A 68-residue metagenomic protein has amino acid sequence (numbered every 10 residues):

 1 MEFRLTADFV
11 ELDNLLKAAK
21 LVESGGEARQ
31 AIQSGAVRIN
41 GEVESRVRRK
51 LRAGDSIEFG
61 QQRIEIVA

Functional and structural regions predicted by a protein language model:
E2-L5, S56-A68: A positively charged, amphipathic N-terminal helix/segment that binds anionic biomolecules
A7-A53: A basic, amphipathic helix-loop patch mediating RNA/tRNA/ribosome contacts
